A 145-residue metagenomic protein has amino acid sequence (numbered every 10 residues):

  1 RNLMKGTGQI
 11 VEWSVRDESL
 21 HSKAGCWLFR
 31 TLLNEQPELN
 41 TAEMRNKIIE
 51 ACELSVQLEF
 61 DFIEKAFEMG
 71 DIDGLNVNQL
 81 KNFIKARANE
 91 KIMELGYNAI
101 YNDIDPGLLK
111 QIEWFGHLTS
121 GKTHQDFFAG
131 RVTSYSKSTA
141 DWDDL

Functional and structural regions predicted by a protein language model:
R1-L145: Non-heme di-metal
